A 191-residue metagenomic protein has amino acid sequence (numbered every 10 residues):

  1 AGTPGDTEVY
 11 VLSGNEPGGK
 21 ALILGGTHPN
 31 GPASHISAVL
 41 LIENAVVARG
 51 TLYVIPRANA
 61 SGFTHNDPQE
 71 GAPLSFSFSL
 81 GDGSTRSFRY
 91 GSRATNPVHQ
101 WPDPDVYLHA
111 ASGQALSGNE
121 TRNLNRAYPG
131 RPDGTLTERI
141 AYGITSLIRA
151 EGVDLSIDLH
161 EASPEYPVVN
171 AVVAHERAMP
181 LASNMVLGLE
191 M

Functional and structural regions predicted by a protein language model:
A1-M191: Structured catalytic-domain cores with a bias toward divalent-metal coordination
